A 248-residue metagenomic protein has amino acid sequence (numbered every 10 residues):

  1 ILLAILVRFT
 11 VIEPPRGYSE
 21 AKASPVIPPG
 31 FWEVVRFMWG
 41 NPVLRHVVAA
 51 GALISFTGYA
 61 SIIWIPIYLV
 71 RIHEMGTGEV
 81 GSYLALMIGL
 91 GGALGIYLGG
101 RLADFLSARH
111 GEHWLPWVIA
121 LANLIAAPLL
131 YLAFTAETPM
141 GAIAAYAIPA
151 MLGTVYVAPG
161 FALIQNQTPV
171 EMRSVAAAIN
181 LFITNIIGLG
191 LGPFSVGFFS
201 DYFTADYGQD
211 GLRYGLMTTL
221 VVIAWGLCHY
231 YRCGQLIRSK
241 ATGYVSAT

Functional and structural regions predicted by a protein language model:
A4-T10, A127-A136, M217-T248: Multi-pass alpha-helical transporter architecture, strongest for 12-TM Major Facilitator/SLC carriers used
P15-V48, I72: Juxtamembrane intracellular "pre-TM" segments in multi-pass secondary transporters
G40-G99, F134, A145, P149-F161 (+1 more regions): Extracytoplasmic gate region of multi-pass secondary transporters
G76-S82, W114-W117, F198-V222: A membrane-interface helix-boundary motif in multi-pass transporters
T77-G81, V170-N180: Loop-to-transmembrane helix entry/capping segments in MFS-fold secondary transporters and related SLC/MFSD carriers
G95-G111, S200-D201: Helix-to-loop junctions at the C-terminal end of transmembrane segments in multipass secondary transporters
S107-R109, I164-R173: Paired intracellular helix-loop junctions of major facilitator superfamily
E112-G160: C-terminal transmembrane helical hairpin of 12-TM major facilitator-type secondary transporters
